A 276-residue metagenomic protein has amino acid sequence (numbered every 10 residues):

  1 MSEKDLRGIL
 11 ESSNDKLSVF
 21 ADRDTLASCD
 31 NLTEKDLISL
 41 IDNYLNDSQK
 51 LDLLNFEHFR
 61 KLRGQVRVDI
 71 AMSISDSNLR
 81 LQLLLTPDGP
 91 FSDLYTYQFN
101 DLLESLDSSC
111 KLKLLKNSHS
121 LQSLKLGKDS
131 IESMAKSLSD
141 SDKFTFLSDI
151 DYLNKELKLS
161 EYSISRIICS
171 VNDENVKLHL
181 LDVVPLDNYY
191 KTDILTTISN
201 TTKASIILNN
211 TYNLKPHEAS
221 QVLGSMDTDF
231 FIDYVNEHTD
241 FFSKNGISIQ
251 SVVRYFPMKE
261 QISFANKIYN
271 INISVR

Functional and structural regions predicted by a protein language model:
M1-R276: Ankyrin repeat (ANK) tandem alpha-helical domains that serve as protein-protein interaction scaffolds, prominent
